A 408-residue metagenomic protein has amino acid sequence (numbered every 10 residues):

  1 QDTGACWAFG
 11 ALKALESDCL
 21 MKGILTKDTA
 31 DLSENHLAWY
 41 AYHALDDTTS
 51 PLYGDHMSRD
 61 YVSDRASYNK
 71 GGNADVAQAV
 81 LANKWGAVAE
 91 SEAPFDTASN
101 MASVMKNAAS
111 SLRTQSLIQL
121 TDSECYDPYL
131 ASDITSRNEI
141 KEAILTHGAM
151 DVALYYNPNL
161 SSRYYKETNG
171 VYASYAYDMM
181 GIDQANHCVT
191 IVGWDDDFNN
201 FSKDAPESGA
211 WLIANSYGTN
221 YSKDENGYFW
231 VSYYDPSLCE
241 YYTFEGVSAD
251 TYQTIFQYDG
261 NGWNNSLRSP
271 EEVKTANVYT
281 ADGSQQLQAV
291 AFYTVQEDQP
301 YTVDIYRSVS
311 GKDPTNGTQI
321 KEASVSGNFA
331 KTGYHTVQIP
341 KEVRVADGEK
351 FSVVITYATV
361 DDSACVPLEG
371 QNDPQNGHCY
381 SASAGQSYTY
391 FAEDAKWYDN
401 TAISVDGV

Functional and structural regions predicted by a protein language model:
Q1-D2, V337: A short N-terminal beta->alpha junction/helix N-cap motif
D2, W7-E16, H36-A214, G218-Q296 (+3 more regions): Predominantly the structural core of cysteine protease catalytic domains
E16-E34: Phosphate-handling active-site elements
M21-K27, F198-N199, N220, I305-T315: Secondary-structure transition/capping motifs at alpha-helix termini and the adjoining loop/turn into the next element
S50, S161, N169-G170, G227 (+5 more regions): Intrinsic-disorder/low-complexity loop/linker signature
C239-A249, H335-I339, A384-T389: Short, surface-exposed secondary-structure junctions/capping segments
N277, N372-V408: PGST-rich, cysteine-poor low-complexity/disordered linker and tail segments that act as flexible spacers
D298-A384: Aromatic- and Gly/Pro-enriched, solvent-exposed loop/edge beta-strand patches characteristic of beta-rich domains
